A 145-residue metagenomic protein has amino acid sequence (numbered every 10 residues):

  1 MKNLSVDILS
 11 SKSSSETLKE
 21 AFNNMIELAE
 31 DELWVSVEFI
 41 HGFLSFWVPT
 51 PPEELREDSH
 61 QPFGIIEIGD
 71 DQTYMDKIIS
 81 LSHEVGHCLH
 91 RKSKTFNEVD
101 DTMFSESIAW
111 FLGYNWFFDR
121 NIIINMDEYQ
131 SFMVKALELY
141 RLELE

Functional and structural regions predicted by a protein language model:
M1-F43: A metal-dependent hydrolase signature that marks the N-terminal structural subdomain at the beginning of catalytic folds
N3, V48-E54, S105-E106, W110-L112 (+1 more regions): Hydrophobic or amphipathic, alpha-helical segments that drive membrane association/targeting
L4, T73-M75, F117-E145: Long, well-structured alpha-helical subdomains associated with metal-dependent extracellular/ecto-lumenal hydrolases
S11-S15, E98, T102, I122: Alpha-helix initiation/capping motif
E27, D31-K77, C88-K92: Active-site scaffold of zinc-dependent metalloenzymes
E57-Q72, A109, Y114-N121, L144-E145: Short, Lys/Arg-enriched charge-dense amphipathic segments
M75, R91-D119: Post-HEXXH active-site segment of zinc metalloproteases
L81-H90, I108: Active-site His/Glu-centered metal-binding helix of metallohydrolases
